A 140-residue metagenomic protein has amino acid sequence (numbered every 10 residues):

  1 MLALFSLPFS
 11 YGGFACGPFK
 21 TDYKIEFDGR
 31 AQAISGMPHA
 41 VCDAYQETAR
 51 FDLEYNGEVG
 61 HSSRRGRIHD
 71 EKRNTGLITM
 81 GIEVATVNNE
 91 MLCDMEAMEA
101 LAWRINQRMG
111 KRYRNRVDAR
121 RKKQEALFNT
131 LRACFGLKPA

Functional and structural regions predicted by a protein language model:
M1-A140: Surface segments flanking catalytic/ligand-binding clefts of nucleic-acid enzymes
